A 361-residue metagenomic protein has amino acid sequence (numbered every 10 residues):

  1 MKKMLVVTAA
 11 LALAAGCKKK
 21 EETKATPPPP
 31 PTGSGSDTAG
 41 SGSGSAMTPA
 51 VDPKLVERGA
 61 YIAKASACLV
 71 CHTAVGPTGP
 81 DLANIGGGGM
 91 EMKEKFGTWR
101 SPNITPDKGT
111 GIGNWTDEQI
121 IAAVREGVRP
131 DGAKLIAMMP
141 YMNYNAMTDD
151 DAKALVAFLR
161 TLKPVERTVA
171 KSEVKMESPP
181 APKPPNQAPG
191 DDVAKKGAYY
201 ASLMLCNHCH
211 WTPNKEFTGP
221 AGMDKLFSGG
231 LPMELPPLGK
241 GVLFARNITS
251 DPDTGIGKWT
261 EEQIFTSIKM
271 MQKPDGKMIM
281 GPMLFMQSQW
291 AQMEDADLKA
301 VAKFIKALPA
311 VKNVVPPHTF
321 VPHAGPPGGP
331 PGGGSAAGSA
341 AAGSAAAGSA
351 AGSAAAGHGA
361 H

Functional and structural regions predicted by a protein language model:
M1-A15: Sec-dependent bacterial lipoprotein signal peptides
C17-K20: Bacterial signal peptide processing site
T23-P49, P331-A360: Ser/Thr-rich, Pro/Gly/Ala-heavy low-complexity intrinsically disordered linkers and tails of secreted extracellular
G40-K64, T78, M176-S202, E216-T218 (+2 more regions): Electrostatic cytochrome c docking/interface patches
G59, A65-V75, I120, L155 (+5 more regions): The canonical Cys-X-X-Cys-His
V70, K134-I136, E166-S172, H208 (+2 more regions): Surface-exposed patches in mature extracellular/periplasmic domains of secreted proteins
V75-D117, L135-T148, K175-P179, P213-F265 (+2 more regions): Gly/Gly-Pro-rich "capping" loops immediately C-terminal to redox-active cysteine motifs in periplasmic/lumenal
T116-P130, N143-V169, T260-G276, F285-P317: C-terminal capping alpha-helices of c-type cytochrome domains
